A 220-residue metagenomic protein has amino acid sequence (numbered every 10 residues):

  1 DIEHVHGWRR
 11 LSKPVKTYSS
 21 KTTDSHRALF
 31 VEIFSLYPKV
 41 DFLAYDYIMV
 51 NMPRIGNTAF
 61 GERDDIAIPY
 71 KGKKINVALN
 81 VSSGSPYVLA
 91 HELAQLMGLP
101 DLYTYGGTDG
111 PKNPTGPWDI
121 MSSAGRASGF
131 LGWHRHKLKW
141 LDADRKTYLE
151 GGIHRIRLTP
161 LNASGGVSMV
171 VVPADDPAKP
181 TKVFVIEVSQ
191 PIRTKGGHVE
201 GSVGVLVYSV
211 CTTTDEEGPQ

Functional and structural regions predicted by a protein language model:
D1-K71: Active-site-proximal segments of metallohydrolase catalytic domains
F42, Y47-G196: Extracellular hydrolytic enzyme modules, especially secreted metalloproteases of the metzincin/thermolysin-like class
S123, V207-D215: Short edge-strand/loop segments of extracellular domains
H198-V205: Short coil-to-beta strand junction motifs in C2/discoidin
E217-Q220: Contiguous ligand/interfacial binding patches
